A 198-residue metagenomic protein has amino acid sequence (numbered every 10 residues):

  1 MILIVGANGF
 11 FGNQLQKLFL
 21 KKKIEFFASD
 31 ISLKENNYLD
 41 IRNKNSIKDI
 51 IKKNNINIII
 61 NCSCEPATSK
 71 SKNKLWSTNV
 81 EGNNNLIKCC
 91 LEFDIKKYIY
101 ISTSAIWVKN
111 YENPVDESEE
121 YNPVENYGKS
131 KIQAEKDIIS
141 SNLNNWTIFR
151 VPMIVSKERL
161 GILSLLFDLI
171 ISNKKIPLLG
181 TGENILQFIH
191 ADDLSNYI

Functional and structural regions predicted by a protein language model:
M1-K22: N-terminal Rossmann NAD(P)H-binding glycine-rich loop of SDR-like oxidoreductase domains
A28-I47: Adenosine-cofactor binding site in Rossmann-like domains, unifying the SAM/SAH pocket of S-adenosylmethionine-dependent
I41-T78, C89-E92, I106-W107: NAD(P)H-binding glycine-rich loop region in Rossmannoid oxidoreductase-like domains and their noncatalytic homologs
R42, K74-N85, Y121, E125 (+2 more regions): Glycine-rich NAD(P)-binding loop of the Rossmann-fold in SDR/ketoreductase-type enzymes
N85-N126: Conserved Rossmann-fold NAD(P)-dependent oxidoreductase catalytic core, especially the SDR/UDP-sugar
N122-T147: Active-site Tyr-X1-5-Lys
N144-L186, A191-S195: NAD(P)-dependent short-chain dehydrogenase/reductase
